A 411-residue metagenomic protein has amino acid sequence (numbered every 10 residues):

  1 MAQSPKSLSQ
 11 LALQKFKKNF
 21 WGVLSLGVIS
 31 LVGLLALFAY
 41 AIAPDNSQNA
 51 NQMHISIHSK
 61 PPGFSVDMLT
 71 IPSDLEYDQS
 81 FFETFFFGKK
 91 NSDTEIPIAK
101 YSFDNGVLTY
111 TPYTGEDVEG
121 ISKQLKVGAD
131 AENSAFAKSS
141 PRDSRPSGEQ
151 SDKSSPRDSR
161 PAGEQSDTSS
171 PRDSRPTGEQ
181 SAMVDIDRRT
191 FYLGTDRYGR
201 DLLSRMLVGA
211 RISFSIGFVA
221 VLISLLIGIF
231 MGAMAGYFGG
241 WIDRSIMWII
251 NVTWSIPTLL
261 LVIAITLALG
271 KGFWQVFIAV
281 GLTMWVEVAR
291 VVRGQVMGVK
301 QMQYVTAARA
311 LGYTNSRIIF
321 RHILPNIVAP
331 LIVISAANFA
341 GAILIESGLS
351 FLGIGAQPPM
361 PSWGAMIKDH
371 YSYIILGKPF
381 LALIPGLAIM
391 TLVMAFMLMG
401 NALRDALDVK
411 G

Functional and structural regions predicted by a protein language model:
M1-S224, I374-G386, M390-T391, R404-G411: Gly/Trp-centered helix-boundary motif
T195-G411: Alpha-helical transmembrane segments of integral membrane proteins, especially multi-pass inner/plasma-membrane
